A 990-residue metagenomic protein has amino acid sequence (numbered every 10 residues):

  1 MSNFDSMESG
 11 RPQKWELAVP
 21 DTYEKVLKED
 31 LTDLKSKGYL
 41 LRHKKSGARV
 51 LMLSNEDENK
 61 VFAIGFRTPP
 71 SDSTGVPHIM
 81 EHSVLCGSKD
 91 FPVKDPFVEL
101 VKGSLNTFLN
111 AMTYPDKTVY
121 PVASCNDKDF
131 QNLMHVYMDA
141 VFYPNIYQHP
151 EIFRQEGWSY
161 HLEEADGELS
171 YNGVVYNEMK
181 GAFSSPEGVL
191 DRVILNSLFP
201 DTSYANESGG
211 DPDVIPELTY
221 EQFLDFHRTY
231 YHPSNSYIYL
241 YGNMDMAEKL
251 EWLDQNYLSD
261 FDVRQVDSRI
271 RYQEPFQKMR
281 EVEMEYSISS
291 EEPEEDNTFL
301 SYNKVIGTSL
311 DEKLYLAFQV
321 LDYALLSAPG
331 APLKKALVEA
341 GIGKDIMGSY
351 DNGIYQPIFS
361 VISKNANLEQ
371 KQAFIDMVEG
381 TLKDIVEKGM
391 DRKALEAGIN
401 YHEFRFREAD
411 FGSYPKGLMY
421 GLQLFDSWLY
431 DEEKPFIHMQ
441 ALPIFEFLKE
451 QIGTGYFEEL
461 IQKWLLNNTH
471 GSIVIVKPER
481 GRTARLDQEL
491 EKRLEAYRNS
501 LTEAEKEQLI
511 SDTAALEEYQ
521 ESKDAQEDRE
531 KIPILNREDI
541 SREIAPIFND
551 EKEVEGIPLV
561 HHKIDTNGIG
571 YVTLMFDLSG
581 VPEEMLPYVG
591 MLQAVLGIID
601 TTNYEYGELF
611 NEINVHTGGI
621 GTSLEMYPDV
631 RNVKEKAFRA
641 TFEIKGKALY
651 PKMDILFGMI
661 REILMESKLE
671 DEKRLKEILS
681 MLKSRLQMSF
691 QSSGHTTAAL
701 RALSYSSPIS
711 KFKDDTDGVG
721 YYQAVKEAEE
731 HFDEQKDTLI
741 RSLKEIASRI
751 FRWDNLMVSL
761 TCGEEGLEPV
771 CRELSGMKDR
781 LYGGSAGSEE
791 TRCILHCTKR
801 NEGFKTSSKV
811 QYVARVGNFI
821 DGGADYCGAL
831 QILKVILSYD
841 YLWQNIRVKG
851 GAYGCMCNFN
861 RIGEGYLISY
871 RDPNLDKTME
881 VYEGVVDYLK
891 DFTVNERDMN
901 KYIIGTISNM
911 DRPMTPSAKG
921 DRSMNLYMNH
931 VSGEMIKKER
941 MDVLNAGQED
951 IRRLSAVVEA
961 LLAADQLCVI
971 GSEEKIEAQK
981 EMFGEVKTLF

Functional and structural regions predicted by a protein language model:
S2-A63: Non-catalytic terminal extensions that flank enzyme cores
L51-E56, A63-G65, Y176, K180-S184 (+10 more regions): His/Glu-based metal-binding/catalytic segments typifying zinc-dependent metallopeptidases
N59-P69, D95-Y143, P150-H161, G188-D213 (+12 more regions): M16 family metallopeptidases and their MPP-like homologs
V76, M80-V84, L592: Active-site His/Glu-centered metal-binding helix of metallohydrolases
E164-P233, Y239-Y257, F261-S289, E294-D296 (+1 more regions): Hydrophobic, small-residue-rich alpha-helical packing segments that form membrane-like cores
N172, L224-N256, G718, I740-L774: Non-catalytic, conformational "gating/processing" segments within enzyme and secreted inhibitor domains
I452-K492: Extended, domain-scale alpha-helical bundle/helix-rich regions
L460, W464, V725-I740, K744-I750 (+1 more regions): Aromatic-residue-lined binding/catalytic grooves and analogous aromatic/hydrophobic interfacial grooves in multimeric
